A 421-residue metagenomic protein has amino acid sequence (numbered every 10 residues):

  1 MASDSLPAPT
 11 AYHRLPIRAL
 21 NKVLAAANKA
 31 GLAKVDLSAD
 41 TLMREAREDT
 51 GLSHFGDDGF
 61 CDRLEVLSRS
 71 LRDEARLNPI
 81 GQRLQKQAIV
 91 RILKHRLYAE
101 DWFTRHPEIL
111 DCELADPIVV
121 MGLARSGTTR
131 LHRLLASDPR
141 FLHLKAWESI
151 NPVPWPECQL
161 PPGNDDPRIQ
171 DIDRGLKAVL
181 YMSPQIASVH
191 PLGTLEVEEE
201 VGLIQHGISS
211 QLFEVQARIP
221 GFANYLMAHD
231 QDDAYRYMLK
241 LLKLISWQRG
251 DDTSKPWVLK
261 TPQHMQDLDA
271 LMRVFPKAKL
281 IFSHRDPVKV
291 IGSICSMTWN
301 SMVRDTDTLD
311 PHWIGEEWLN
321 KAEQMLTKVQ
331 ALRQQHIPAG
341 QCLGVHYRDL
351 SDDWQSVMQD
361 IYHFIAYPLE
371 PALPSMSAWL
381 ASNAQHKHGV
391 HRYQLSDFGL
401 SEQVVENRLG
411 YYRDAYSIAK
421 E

Functional and structural regions predicted by a protein language model:
M1-D101, A217-R236, L242, S246-R249 (+2 more regions): PAPS-dependent sulfotransferases, especially Golgi type II membrane carbohydrate sulfotransferases
D101-D111: Pre-Walker A adenine-sensing motif
V119-P139: Glycine-rich phosphate-binding P-loop
M121-L123, V258-P262, Y347: Short His-Asn-centered micro-motif
S137-W147: Post-Walker A helix-loop "phosphate-sensing" segment adjacent to the P-loop in P-loop NTPases
I150-W257: PAPS-dependent sulfation machinery
D252-K277: Flexible, glycine/threonine-enriched loop-and-boundary segments that flank and lead into catalytic domains of large
L271-S296: Conserved phosphate-donor/acceptor-positioning beta-strand/loop module used by diverse small-molecule
